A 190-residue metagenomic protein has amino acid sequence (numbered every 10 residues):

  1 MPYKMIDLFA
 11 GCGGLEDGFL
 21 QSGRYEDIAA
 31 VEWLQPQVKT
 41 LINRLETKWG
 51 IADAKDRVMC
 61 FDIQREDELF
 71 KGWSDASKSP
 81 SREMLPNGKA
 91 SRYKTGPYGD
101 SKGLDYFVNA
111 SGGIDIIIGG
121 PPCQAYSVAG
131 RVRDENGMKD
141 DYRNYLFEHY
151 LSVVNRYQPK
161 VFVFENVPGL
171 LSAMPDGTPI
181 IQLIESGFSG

Functional and structural regions predicted by a protein language model:
M1-Y157, P168-P179: Core alpha/beta nucleotide-donor-binding catalytic domains of modification enzymes
K160-F164: Conserved beta-strand signature within the Rossmann-like core of class I S-adenosyl-L-methionine
D176-G190: Charged, glycine-enriched surface loops/patches that mediate electrostatic binding to polyanionic ligands
